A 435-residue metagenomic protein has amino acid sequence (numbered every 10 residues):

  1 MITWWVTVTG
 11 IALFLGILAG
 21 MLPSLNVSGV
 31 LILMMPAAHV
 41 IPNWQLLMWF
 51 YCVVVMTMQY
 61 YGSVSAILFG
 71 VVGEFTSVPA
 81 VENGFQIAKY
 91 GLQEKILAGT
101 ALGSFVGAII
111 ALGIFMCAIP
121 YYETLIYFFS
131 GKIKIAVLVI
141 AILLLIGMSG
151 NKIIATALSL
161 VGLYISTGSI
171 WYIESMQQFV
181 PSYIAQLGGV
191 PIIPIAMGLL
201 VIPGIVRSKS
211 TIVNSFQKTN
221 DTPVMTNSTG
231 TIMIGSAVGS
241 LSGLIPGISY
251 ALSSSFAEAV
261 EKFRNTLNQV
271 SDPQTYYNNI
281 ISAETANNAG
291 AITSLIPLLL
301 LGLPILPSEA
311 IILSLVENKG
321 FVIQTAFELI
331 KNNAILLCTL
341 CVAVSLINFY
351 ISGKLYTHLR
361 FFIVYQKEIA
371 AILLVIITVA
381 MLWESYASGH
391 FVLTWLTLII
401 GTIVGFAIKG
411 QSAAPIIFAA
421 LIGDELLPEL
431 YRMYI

Functional and structural regions predicted by a protein language model:
M1-Q45, E123-F128, M176-P273, F362 (+2 more regions): Helix-loop-helix hairpins and the membrane-proximal interhelical loops of multi-pass alpha-helical transport proteins
V8-G16, G20, M34, A38 (+24 more regions): Alpha-helical transmembrane segments in multi-pass membrane proteins
A12-V27, M58-G70, L144-S149, S236-I248 (+3 more regions): Transmembrane alpha-helix interface/packing and boundary motifs in multi-pass membrane proteins, characterized by
C52-V54, M58-L138, L252-I376: Helix-loop-helix junctions within the multi-pass membrane cores of secondary transporters/permeases
G84, G168, I245-I248, L303: Fold-independent oxyanion-binding glycine-rich loops and adjacent beta-strand/coil segments at enzyme active sites
G99-S210, N318-I435: Membrane-embedded alpha-helical modules
